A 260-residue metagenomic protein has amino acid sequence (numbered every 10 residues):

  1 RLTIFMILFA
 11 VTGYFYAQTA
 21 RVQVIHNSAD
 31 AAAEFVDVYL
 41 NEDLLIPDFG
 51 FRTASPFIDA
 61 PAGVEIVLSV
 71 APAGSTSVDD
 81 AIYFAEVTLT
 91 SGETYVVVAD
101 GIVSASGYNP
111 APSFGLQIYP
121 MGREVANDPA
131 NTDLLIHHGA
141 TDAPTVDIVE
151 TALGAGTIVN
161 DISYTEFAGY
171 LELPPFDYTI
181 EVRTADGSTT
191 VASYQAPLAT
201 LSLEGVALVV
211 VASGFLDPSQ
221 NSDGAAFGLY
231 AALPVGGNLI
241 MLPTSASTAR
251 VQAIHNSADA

Functional and structural regions predicted by a protein language model:
L2-V11: Sec-dependent N-terminal signal peptides
G13-A17: Sec/Tat signal peptide C-region and signal peptidase I cleavage site
Q18-A260: Intrinsically disordered, low-complexity polar regions and short flexible loop motifs
